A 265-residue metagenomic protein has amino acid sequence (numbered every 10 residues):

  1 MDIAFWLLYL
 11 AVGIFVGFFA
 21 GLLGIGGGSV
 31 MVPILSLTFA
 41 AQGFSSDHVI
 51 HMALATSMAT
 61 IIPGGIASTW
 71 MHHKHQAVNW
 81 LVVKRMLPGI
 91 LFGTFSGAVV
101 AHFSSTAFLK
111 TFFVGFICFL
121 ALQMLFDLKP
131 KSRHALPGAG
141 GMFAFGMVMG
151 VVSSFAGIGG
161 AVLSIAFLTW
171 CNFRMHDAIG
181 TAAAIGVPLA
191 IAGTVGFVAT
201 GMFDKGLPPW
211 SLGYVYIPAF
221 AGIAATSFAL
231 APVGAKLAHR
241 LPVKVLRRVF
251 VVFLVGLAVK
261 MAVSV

Functional and structural regions predicted by a protein language model:
M1-L23, V30-H51, G65-V151, F155 (+3 more regions): Juxtamembrane transmembrane-helix boundary motif
T56-G64, F92, A184-V195: Membrane-embedded alpha-helical segments of transport systems, primarily multispan ion/solute transporters
I158: A conserved catalytic-core signature of glycosyltransferases
T181: Residue-level "edge-of-site" marker
